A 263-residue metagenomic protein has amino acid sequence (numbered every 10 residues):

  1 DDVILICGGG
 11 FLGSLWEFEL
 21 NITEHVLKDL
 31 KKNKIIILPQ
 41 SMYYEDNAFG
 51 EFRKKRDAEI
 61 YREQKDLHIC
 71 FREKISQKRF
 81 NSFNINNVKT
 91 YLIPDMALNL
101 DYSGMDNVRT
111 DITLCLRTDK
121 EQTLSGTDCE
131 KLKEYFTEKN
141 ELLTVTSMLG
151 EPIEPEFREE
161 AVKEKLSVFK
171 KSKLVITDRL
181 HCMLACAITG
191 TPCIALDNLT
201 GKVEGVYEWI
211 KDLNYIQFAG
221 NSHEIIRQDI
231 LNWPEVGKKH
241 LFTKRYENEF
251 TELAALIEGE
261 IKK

Functional and structural regions predicted by a protein language model:
D1-K263: Active-site anion-handling motifs in enzyme catalytic cores
